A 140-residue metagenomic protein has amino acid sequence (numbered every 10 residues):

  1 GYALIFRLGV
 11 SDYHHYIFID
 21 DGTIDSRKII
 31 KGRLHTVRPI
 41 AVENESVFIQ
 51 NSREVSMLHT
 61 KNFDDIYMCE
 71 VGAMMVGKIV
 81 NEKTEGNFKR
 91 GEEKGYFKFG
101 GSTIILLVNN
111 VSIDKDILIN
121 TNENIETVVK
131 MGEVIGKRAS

Functional and structural regions predicted by a protein language model:
G1-S140: Contiguous, well-folded functional domains in the mature portion of proteins
